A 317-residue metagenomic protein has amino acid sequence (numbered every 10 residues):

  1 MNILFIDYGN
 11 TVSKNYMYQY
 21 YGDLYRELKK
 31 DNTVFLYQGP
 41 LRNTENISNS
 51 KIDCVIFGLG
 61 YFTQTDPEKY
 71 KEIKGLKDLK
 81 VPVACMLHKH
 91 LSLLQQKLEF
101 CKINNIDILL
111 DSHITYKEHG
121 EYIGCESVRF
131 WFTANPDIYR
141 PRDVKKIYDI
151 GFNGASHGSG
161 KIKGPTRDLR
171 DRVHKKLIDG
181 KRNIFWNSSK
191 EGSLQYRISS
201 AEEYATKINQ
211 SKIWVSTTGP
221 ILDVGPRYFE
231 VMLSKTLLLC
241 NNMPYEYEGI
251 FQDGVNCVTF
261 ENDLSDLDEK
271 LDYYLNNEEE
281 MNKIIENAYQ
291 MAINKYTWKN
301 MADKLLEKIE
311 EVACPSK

Functional and structural regions predicted by a protein language model:
M1-K74, D78, P82-F229, L233-I250 (+2 more regions): Nucleotide-sugar donor-binding catalytic core of glycosyltransferases
P226, N262, Y296: Residue-level signal for the nucleotide or nucleotide-sugar donor/cofactor binding architecture
V231, C257, A288: Hydrophobic, well-ordered secondary-structure elements that form the walls of internal hydrophobic environments
D253-V255: Glycine-centered loop/turn motifs
C257-D263, Y274-E278: Conserved acidic donor-binding segment of nucleotide-sugar-dependent glycosyltransferases
E278-I309: A charged, aromatic-enriched C-terminal amphipathic alpha-helix characteristic of glycosyltransferases across folds
E310-K317: Generic C-terminal helix-cap and adjacent flexible tail
